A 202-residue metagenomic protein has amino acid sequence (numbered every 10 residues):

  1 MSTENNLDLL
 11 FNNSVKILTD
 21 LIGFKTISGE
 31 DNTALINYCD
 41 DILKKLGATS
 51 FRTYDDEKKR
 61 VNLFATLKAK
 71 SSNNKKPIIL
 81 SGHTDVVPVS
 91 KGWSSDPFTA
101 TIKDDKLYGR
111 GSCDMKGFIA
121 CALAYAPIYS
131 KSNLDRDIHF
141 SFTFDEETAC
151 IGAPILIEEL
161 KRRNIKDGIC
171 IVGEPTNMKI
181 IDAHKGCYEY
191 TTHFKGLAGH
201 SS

Functional and structural regions predicted by a protein language model:
S2-I79, H83-V89: N-terminal helical capping/dimerization or prosegment-like subdomains of hydrolases acting on amide or phosphate bonds
K44, F140, Y190-F194: A structural signal for short, well-ordered beta-strand segments
K68, H193-L197: Solvent-exposed residues in well-ordered beta-strands and their adjoining turns, especially edge/terminal strands
K75-H139: Active-site metal-coordination/substrate-binding segment of hydrolases, especially metallo-dependent peptidases
I78-L80, I171, L197: Residue-level marker for buried hydrophobic side chains located in beta-strands that build the well-ordered beta-sheet
V87-K103, K166-D167, D182-H193: Acidic-glycine-rich active-site phosphate/pyrophosphate-binding loop
M115-E189: Acidic/histidine-rich catalytic neighborhood of metal-dependent amide-processing enzymes
S201-S202: A short acidic/glycine-rich loop-to-helix N-cap element
